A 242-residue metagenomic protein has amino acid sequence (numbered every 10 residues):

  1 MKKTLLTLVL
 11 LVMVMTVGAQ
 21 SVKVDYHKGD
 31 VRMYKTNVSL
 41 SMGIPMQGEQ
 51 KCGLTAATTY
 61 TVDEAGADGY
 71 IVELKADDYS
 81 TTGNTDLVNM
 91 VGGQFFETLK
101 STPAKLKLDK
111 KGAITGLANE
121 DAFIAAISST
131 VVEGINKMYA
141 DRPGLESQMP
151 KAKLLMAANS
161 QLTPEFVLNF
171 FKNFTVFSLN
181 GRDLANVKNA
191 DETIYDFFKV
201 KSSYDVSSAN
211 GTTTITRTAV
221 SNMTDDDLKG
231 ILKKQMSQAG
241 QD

Functional and structural regions predicted by a protein language model:
M1-V24: Bacterial Sec-dependent N-terminal signal peptides
Q20-D242: Signature of exported/secreted
